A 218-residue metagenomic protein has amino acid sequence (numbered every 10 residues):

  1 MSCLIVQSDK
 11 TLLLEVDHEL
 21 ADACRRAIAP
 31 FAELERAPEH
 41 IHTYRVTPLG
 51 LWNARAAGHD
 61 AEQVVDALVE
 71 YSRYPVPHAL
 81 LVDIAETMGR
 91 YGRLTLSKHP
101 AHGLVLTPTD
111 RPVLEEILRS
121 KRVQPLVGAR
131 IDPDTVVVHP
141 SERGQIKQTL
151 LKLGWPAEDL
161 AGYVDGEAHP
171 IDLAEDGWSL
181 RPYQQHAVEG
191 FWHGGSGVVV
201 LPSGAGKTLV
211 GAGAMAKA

Functional and structural regions predicted by a protein language model:
M1-G166: Extended alpha-helical interface modules used as scaffolds for assembling large macromolecular complexes
R73, H169-P170, V210: Short Asp/Glu-rich motifs
A129, W178, K207: Flexible, active-site-adjacent loop/turn segments at secondary-structure boundaries
D134, D176-S179, A214: Residues marking the start of alpha-helices
D165-V200: Conserved pre-motif I regulatory segment
H193-M215: Walker A/P-loop
A218: Post-Walker A helix-loop "phosphate-sensing" segment adjacent to the P-loop in P-loop NTPases
